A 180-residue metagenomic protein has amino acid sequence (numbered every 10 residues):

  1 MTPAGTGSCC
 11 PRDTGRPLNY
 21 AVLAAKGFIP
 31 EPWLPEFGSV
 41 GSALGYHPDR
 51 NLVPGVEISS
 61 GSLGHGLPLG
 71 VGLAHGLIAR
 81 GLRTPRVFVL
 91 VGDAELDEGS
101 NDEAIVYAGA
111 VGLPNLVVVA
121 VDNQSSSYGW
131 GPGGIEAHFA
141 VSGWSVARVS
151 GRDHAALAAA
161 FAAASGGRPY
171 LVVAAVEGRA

Functional and structural regions predicted by a protein language model:
M1-A110: Cofactor-binding active-site loop characterized by glycine-rich and histidine/acidic residues
T14, R152-A155: Short beta->alpha linker loops
E57, A108-H138: A short, conserved beta-to-alpha structural element at the edge of catalytic cores that scaffolds binding
R86, P114-V117, S145: Residues at the starts of beta-strands that form the adenosine-phosphate
V89-V91, S145-S150: Short catalytic-loop micro-motif centered on adjacent basic/acidic residues
E98-D102, Y128-G131, A159: Short, well-ordered secondary-structure micro-motifs
E98-D122, G167-A175: A short alpha/beta connector and helix-capping loop motif
H138, S145-A147, H154-A180: Glycine/aspartate-rich loop-and-adjacent alpha/beta segment that forms the canonical ThDP
